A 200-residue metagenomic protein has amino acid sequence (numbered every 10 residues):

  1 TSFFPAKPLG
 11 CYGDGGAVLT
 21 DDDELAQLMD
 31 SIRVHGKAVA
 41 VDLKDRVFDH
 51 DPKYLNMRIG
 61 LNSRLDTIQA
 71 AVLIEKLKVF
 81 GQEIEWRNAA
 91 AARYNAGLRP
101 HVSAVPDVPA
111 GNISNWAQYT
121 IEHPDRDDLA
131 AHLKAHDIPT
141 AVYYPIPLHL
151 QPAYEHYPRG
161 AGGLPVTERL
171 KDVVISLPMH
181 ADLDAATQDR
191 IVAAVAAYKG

Functional and structural regions predicted by a protein language model:
T1-C11, P52-M57: Conserved active-site segment immediately N-terminal to the catalytic lysine that forms the internal aldimine
P8, G15, Q118: Conserved beta-strand and immediately adjacent loop positions that scaffold enzyme active sites
Y12-T20: Active-site-proximal alpha-helical scaffold in enzymes
D21-G200: PLP-dependent aminotransferase class I/II
